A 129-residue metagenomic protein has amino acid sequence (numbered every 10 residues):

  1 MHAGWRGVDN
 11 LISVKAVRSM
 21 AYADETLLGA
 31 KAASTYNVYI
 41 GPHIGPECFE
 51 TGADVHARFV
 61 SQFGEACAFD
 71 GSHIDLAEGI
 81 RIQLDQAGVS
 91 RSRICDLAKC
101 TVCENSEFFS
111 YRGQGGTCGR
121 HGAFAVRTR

Functional and structural regions predicted by a protein language model:
M1-R129: Active-site microenvironment for binding and transforming phosphate-containing groups
